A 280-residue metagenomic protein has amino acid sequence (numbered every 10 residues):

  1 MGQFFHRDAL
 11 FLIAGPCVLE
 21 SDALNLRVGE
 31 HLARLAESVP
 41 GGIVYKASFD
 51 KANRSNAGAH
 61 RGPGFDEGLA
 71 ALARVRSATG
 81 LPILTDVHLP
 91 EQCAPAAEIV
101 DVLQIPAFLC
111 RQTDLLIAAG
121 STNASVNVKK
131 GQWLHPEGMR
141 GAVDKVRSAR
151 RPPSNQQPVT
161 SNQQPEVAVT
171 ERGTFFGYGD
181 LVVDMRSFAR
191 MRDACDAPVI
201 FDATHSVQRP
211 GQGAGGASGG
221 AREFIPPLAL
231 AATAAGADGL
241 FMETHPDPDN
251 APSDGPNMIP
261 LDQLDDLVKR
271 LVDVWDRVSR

Functional and structural regions predicted by a protein language model:
M1-I13, H31, D276-R280: N-terminal amphipathic alpha-helix/helix-capping segment at the start of soluble metabolic enzymes
L12, P16-N25, I43-F65, T244-D254 (+1 more regions): Glycine-rich, proline-tolerant flexible connector loops at the mouths of alpha/beta enzymes
L12-G15, I43-A47, I83-T85, L103-I105 (+4 more regions): Hydrophobic faces of well-ordered beta-strands that scaffold small-molecule active sites in alpha/beta enzyme cores
C17-E30, K129-G141, R172-R190, V207-P227: Active-site glycine- and acidic-residue-rich loops that bind and position anionic ligands or nucleotide-like cofactors
H31-V39, H60-L84, A119-S125, F188-V199 (+1 more regions): Alpha-helix-loop-beta-strand connector modules within alpha/beta enzyme cores
A47-P106, R111-L115: N-terminal active-site wall of soluble small-molecule enzyme domains
K51-S55, L109-P153, N162-A194: Conserved anion-binding
G58-D66, V102-L109, Y178-M185, S206-A234 (+2 more regions): Active-site-adjacent loop and "lid" segments of alpha/beta metabolic enzymes
